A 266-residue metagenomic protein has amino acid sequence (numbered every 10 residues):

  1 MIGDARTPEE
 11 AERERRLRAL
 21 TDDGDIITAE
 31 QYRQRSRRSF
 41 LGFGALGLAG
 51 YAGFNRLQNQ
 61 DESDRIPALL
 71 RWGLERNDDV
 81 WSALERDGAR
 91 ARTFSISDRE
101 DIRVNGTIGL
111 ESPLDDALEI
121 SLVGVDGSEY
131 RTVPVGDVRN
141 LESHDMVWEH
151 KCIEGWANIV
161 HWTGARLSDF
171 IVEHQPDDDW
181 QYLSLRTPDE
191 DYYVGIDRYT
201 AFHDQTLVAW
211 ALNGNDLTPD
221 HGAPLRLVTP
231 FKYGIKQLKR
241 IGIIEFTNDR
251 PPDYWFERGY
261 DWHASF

Functional and structural regions predicted by a protein language model:
M1-R35: N-terminal secretory signal peptides
G3, D25, S36, N55-F266: Structured, non-membrane catalytic/scaffold regions adjacent to prosthetic-group chemistry
L17-D22, L41-G42, P230: General helical structural elements
R38-Q58: N-terminal export signals
